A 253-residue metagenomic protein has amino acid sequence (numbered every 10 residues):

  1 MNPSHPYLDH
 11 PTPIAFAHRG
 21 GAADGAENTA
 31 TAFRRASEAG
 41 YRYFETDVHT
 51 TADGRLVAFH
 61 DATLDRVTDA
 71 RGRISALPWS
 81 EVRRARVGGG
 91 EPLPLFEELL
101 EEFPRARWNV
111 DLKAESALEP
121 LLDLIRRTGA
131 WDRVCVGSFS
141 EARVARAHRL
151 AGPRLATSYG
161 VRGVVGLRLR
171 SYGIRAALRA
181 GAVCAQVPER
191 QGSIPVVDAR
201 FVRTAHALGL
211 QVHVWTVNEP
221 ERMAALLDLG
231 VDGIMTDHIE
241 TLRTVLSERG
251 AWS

Functional and structural regions predicted by a protein language model:
M1-S253: Phosphate-group recognition and catalysis centered on beta-loop-alpha active-site segments
